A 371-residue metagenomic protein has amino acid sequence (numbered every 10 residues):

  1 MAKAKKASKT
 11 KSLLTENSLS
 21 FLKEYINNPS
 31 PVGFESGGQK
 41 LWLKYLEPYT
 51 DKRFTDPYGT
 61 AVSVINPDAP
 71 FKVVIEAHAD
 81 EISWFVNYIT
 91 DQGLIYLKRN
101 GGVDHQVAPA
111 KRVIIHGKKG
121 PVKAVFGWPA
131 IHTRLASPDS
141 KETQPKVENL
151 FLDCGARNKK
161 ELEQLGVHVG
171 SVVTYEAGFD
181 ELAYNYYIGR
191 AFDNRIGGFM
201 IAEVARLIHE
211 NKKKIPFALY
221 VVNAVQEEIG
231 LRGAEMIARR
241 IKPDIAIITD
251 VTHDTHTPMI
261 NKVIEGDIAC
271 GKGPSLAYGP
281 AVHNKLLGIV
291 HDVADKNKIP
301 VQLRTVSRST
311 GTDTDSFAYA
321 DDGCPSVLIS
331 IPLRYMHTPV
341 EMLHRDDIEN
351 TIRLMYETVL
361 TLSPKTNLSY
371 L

Functional and structural regions predicted by a protein language model:
M1-L371: N-terminal hydrophobic/helix-forming segments and targeting peptides
